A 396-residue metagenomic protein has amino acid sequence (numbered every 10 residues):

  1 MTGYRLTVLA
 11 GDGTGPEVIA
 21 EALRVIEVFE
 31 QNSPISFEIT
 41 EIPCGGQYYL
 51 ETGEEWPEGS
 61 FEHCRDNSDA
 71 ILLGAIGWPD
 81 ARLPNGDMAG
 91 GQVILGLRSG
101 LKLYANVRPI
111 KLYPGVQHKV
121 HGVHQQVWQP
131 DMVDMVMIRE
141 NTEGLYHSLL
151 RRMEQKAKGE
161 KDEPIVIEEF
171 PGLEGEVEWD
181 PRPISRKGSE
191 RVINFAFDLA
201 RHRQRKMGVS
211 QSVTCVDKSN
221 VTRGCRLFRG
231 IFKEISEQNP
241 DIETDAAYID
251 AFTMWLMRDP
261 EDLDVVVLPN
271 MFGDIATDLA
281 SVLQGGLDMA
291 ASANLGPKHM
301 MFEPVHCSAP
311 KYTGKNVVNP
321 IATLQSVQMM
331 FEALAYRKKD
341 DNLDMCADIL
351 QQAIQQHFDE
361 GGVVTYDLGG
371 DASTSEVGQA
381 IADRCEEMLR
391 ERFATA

Functional and structural regions predicted by a protein language model:
T7-R24, V28-Q31, K158-A247: Glycine-rich phosphate/diphosphate-binding loop of Rossmann-like nucleotide-binding domains
D12-G15, D69, I138, A196 (+5 more regions): Buried hydrophobic positions in well-ordered alpha/beta secondary-structure cores of metabolic enzymes
A22, I26, F232, T323-F331 (+1 more regions): Buried hydrophobic packing segments
N32-G59: N-terminal beta-loop-helix "entrance" segment that forms/cooperates in small-molecule cofactor or anionic ligand
C44-Y49, R223-V266, N270, D274: Active-site rim loops that border cofactor/substrate pockets in soluble metabolic enzymes
Y49-V166, E178-W179, M271: N-terminal glycine-rich phosphate/adenylate-binding segment common to multiple enzyme folds
W255-E360: Glycine-rich phosphate/nucleotide-binding loop
Y336-A396: Internal helix-turn-beta structural module
